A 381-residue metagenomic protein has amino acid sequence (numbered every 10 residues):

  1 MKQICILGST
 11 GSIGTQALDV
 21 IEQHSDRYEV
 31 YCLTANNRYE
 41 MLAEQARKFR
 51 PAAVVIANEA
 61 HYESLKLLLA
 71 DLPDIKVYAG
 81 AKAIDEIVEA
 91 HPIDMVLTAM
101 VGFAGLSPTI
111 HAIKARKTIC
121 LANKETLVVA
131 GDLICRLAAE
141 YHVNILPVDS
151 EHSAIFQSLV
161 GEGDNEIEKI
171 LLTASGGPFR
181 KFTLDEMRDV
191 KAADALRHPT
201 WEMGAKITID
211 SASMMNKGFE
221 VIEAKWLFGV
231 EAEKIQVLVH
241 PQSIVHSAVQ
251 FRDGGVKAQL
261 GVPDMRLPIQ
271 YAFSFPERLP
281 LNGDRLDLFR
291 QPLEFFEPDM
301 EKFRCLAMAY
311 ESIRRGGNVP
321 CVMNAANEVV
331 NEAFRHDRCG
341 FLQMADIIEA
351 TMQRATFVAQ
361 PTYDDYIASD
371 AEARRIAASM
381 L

Functional and structural regions predicted by a protein language model:
M1-L381: Catalytic, metal-anchored helix/loop core of enzyme active sites in primary metabolism
